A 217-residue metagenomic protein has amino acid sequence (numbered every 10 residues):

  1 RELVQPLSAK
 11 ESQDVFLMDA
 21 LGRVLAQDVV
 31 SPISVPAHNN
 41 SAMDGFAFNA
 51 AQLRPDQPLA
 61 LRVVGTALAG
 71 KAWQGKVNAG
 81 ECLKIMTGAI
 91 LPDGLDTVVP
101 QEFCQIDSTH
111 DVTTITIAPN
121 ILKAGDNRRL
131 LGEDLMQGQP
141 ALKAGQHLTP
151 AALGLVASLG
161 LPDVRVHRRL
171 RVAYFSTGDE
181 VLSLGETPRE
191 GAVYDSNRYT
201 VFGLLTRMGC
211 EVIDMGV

Functional and structural regions predicted by a protein language model:
R1-A60, K84, D111, L130: Short, low-complexity N-terminal leaders and the immediately following helix N-cap/first helix
A47-D214: Short, glycine/charged-enriched hinge/interface segments at domain edges or termini
V217: Short beta-strand-to-loop elements that line the ligand-binding cleft of bilobed periplasmic-binding protein-like
